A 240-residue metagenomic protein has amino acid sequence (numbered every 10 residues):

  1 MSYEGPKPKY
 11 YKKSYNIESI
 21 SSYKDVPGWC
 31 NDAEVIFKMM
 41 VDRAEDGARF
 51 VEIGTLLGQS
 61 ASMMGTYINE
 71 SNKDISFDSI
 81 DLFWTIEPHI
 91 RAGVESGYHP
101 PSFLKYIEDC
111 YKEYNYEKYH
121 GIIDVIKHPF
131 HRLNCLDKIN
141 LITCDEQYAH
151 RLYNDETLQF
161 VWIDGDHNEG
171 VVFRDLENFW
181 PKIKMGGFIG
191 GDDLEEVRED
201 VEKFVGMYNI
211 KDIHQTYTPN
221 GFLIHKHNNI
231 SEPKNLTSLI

Functional and structural regions predicted by a protein language model:
M1-I240: A short alpha-helical cap/connector motif
